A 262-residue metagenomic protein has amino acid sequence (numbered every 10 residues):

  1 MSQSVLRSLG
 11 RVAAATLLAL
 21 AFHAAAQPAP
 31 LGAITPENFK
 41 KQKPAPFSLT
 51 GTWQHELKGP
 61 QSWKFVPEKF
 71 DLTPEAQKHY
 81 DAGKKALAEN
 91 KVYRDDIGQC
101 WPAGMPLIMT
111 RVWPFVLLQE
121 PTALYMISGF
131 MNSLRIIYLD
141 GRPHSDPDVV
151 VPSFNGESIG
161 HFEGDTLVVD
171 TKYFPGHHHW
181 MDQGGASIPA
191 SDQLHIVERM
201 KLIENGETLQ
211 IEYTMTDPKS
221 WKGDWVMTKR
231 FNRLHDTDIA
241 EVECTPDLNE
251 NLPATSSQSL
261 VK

Functional and structural regions predicted by a protein language model:
S2, A26-K262: PEST-like low-complexity, intrinsically disordered acidic/proline/serine-rich tracts that flank trafficking/processing
S2-T16: Bacterial N-terminal signal peptides that target proteins for export
A21-H23: N-terminal signal peptide c-region/cleavage motif recognized by signal peptidases
